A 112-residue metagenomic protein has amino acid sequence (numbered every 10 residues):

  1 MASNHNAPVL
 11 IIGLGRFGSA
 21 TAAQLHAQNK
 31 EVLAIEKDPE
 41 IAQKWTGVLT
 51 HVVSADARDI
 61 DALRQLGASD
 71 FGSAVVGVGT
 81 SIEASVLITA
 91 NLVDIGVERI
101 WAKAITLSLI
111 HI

Functional and structural regions predicted by a protein language model:
L14-G15: Glycine-rich Rossmann-fold phosphate-binding loop(s) that bind the pyrophosphate of adenine dinucleotide cofactors
G18-S19: N-terminal Rossmann-fold NAD(P) dinucleotide-binding loop
L33, W101: Conserved beta-strand positions in the Rossmann-like core of class I SAM-dependent methyltransferases
E36-K37, A104: Conserved acidic E/D residue at the C-terminus of a beta-strand in Rossmann-like folds
P39-E40, I82, L107: Helix N-cap at the beta1-alpha1 junction of Rossmann-like dinucleotide-binding domains, i.e., the first residues
D56-I60: Conserved SAM/SAH-binding loop
I110-I112: Conserved small/polar residues in nucleotide/adenosyl-binding loops
